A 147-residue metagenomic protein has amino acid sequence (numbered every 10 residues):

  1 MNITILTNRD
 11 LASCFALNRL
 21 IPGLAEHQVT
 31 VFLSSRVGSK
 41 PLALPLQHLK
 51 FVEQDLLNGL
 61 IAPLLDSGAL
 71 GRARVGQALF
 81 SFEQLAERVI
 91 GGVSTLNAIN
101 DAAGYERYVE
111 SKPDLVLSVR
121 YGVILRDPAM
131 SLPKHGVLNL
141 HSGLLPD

Functional and structural regions predicted by a protein language model:
M1-D147: One-carbon transfer enzymes
